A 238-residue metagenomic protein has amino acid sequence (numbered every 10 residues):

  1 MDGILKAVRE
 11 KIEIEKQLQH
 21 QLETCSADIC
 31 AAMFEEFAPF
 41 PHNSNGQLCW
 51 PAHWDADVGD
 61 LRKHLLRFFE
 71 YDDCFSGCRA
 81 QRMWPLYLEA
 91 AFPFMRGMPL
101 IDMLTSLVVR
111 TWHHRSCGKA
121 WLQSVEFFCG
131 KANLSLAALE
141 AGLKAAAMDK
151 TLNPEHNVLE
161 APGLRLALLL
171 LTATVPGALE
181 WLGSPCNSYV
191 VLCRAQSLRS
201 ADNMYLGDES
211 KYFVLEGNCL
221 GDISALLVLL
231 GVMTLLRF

Functional and structural regions predicted by a protein language model:
M1, K6: Short Cys/His-based metal-binding microdomains
V8, I12-F238: Conserved active-site and SAM-binding loop architecture of S-adenosyl-L-methionine-dependent nucleic-acid
